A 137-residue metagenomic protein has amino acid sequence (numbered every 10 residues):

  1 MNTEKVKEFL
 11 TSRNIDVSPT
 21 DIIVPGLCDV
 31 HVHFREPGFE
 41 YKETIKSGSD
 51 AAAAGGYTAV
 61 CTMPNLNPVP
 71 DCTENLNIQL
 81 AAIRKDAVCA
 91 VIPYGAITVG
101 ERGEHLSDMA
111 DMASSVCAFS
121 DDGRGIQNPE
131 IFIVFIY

Functional and structural regions predicted by a protein language model:
M1-G26: Histidine-rich, glycine-flanked metal-binding segment
K5, V17-P19, V32, A53 (+1 more regions): Low-complexity, compositionally biased segments
S12, T58, C117: Conserved acidic residues
N14-T20, S49, F132-Y137: Short amphipathic alpha-helices and their capping/turn segments at secondary-structure boundaries
D16-V17, T62, P93: Structural signal for conserved beta-strand scaffold positions within catalytic alpha/beta enzyme cores
D21-D86: Metal-associated gating/positioning segment near the N- to mid-region
L66-N77, A82-Y137: Histidine/acidic-residue-rich, glycine-tolerant segments that coordinate divalent metal ions
